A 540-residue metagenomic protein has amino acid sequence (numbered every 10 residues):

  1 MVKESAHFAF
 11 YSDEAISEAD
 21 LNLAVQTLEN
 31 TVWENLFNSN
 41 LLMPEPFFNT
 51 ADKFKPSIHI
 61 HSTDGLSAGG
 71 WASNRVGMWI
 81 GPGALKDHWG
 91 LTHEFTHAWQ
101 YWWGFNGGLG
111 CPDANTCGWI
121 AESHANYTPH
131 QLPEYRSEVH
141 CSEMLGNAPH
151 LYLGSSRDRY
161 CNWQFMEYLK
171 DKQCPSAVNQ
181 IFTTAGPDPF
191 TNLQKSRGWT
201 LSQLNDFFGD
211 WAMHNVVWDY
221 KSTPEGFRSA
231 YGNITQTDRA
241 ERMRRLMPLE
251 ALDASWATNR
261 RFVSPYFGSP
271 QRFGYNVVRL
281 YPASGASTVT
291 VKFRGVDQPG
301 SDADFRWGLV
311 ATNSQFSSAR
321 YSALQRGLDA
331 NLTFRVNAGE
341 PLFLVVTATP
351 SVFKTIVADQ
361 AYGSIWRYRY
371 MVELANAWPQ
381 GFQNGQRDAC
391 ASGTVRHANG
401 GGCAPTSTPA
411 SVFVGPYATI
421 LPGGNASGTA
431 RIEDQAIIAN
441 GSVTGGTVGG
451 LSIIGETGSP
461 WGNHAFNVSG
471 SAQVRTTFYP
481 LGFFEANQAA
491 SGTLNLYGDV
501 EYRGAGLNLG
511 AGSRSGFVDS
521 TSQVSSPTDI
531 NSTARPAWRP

Functional and structural regions predicted by a protein language model:
M1-R75, W79-F95, W99-W103, T288-K292 (+1 more regions): Zn2+-dependent metallopeptidase catalytic core
L23, T27, T31, K86 (+7 more regions): Extracytoplasmic/secreted proteins, especially bacterial periplasmic and envelope-associated proteins
F37-H59, G107-G118, S137-E143, S176-T184: Surface-exposed patches in mature extracellular/periplasmic domains of secreted proteins
S73-C141: Zinc-dependent metallopeptidase catalytic helix centered on the HExxH motif and its immediate flanking segment
M144-K221: Active-site-proximal alpha-helical
P189-A389: Beta/coil-rich, acidic/histidine-enriched accessory regions frequently appended to metallopeptidases
W378-A439: Extended, small-residue-rich solenoid/repeat segments and analogous flexible loops that form exposed scaffolds
V412, A418, G424, A430 (+17 more regions): Residues at the loop-to-beta-strand transition
